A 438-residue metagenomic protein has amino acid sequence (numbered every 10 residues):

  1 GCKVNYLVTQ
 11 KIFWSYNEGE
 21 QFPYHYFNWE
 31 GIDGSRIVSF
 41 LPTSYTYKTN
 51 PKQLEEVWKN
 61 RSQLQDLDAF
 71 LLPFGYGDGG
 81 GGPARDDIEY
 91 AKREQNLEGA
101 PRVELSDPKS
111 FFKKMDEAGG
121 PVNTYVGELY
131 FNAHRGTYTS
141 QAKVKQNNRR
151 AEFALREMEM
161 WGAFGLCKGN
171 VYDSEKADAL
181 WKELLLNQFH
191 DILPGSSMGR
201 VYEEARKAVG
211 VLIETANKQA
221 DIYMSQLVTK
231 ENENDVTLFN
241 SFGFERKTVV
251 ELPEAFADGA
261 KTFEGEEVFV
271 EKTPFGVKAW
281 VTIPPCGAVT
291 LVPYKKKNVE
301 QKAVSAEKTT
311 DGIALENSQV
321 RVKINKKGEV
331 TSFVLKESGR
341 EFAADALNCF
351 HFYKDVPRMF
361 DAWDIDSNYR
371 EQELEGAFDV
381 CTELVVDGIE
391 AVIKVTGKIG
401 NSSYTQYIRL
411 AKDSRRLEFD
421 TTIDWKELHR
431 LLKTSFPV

Functional and structural regions predicted by a protein language model:
G1-L238, T273, T282-V289, V322 (+2 more regions): Catalytic-domain carbohydrate-binding cleft regions of carbohydrate-active enzymes
F22-P23, A257-K278, V395: Solvent-exposed beta-strand/loop surfaces of large extracellular or lumenal domains
D191, F242, E266, S318-V320: Soluble catalytic regions of membrane-associated enzymes that act on cell-envelope and secretory-pathway components
L238-D258, L431-V438: Surface-exposed beta-strand/loop patches in extracellular or lumenal glycoproteins
S241-E245, A255-A257, N325-K327, K398 (+1 more regions): Short solvent-exposed strand-capping/beta-turn motif centered on an Asx-Ser/Thr pair
Y294-F350, K412, T422-D424, K433: Beta-strand-rich N-terminal accessory domains
F352-E383: Extended carbohydrate-recognition surfaces in non-catalytic/accessory domains of CAZymes and lectin-like proteins
